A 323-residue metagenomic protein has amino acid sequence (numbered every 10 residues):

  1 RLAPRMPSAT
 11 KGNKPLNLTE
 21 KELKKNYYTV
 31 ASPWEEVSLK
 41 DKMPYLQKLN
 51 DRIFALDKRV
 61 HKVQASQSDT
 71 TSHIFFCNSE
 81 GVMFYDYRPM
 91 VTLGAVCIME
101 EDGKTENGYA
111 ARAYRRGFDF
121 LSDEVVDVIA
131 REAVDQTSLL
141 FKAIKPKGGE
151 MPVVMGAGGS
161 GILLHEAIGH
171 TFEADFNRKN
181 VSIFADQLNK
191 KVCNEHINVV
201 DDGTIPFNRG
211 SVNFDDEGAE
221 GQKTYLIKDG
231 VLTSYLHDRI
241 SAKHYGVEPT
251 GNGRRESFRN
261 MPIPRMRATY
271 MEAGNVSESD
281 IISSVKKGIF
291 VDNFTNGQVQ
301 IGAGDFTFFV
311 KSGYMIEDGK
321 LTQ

Functional and structural regions predicted by a protein language model:
R1-Q222, K228-V231, K320: Active-site bordering "gate/hinge" segments that shape substrate access to catalytic or cofactor-binding pockets
Q187-Q323: Dual-mode signal for accessory low-complexity, basic/Gly-rich regions
